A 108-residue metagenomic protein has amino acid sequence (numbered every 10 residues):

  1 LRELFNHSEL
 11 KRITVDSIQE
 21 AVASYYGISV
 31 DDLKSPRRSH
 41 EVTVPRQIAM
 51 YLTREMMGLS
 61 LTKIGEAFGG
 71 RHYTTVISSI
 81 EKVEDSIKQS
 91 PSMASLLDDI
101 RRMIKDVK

Functional and structural regions predicted by a protein language model:
L1-E20: Conserved C-terminal helix/linker of AAA+ ATPases
K11, S29-D32: Short, structured loop/turn "capping" segments at alpha-beta junctions
D31-K108: Terminal-proximal interaction/regulatory segments of ATP-powered molecular machines
